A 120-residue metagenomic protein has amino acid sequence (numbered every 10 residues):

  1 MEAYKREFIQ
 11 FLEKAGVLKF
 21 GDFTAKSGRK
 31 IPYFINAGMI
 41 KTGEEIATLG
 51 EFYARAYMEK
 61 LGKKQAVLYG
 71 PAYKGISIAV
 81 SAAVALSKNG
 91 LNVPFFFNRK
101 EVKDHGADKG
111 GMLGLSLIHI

Functional and structural regions predicted by a protein language model:
M1-I118: PRPP-associated nucleotide enzymes
